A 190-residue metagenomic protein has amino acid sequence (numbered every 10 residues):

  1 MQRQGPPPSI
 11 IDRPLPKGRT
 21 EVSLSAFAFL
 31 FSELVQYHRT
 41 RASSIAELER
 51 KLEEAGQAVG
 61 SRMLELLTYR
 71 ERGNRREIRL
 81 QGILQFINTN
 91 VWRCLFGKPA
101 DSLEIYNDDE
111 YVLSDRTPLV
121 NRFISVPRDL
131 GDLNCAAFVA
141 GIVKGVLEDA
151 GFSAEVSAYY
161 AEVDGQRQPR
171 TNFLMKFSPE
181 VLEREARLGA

Functional and structural regions predicted by a protein language model:
M1-L133, R167, N172, E180-A190: N-terminal accessory segment detector
G97-A100, I142, E155-A161: Eukaryotic intrinsically disordered and solvent-exposed regulatory patches
D132-A140: Short, charged, low-complexity patches
V139-S153: Mixed-charge, glycine-accented linear interaction segment located at domain edges/termini
S157-M175: Beta-rich nucleic-acid/ligand-interaction surfaces
